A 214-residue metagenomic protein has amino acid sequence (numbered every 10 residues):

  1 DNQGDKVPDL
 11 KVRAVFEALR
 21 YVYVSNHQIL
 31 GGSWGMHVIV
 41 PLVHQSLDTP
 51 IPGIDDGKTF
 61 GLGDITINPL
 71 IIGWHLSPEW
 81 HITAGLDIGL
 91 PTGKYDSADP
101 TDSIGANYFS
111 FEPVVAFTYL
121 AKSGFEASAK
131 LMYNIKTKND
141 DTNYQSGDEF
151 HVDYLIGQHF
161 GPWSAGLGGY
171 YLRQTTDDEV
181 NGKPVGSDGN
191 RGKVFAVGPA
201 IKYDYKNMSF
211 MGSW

Functional and structural regions predicted by a protein language model:
D1, I39-V43, D87-P91, M132-K136 (+2 more regions): Outer-membrane beta-barrel pore domains and translocons
N2-K6, L47-I54, A84, K94-D102 (+4 more regions): Outer-membrane beta-barrel translocator domains and adjoining extracellular loop/strand segments of Gram-negative
G4-N68: Long, hydrophobic/aromatic-enriched structural stretches that serve as scaffold segments
K11-L19, D56-T66, G105-F111, Y144-F150 (+3 more regions): Residues that define the transmembrane beta-barrel architecture of outer-membrane proteins
A18-S25, I67-G73, L86, P113-Y119 (+4 more regions): Residues on the lipid-exposed face of transmembrane beta-strands in outer-membrane beta-barrel proteins
S25-G35, W74-I82, S97, A121-F125 (+2 more regions): Short loop/turn motifs that connect adjacent beta-strands in outer-membrane beta-barrel proteins
G32-V38, W80-L86, F111, F125-L131 (+4 more regions): Transmembrane beta-strands of outer-membrane beta-barrel proteins
D141-W214: Outer membrane beta-barrel transmembrane domains
